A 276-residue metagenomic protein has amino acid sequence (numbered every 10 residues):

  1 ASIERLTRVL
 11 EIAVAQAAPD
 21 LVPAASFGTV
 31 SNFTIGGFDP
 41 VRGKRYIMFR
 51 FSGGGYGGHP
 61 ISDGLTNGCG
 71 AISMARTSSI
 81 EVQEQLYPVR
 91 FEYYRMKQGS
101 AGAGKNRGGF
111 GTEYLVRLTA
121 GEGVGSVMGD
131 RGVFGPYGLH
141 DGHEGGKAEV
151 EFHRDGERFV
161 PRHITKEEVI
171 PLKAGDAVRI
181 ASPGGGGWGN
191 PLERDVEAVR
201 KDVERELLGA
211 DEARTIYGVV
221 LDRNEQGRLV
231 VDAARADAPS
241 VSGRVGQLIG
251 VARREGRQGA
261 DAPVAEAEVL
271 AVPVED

Functional and structural regions predicted by a protein language model:
A1-D261, A265-A267: Glycine/proline-enriched, intrinsically flexible loops and inter-domain linkers
V272-D276: Acidic, low-complexity intrinsically disordered tails
